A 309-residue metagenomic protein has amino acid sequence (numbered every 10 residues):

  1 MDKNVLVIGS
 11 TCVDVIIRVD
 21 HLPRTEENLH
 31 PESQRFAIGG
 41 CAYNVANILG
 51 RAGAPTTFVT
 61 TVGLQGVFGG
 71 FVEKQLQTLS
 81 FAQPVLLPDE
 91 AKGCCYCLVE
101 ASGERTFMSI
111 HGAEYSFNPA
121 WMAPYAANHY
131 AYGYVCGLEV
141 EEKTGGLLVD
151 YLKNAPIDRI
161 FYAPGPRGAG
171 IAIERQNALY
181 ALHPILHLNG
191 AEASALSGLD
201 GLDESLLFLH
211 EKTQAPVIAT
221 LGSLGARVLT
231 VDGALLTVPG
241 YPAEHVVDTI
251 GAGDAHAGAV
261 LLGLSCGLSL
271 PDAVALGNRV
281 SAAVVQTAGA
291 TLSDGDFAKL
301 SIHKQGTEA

Functional and structural regions predicted by a protein language model:
M1-T11, E73-L87, V99-L236, L268: Ribokinase/PfkB-type carbohydrate-kinase core domain
M1-V5, L202-A309: Conserved phosphate-binding/catalytic region of the ribokinase-like
M1-V59, V67-K74, V246: Glycine-rich phosphate/adenosyl-contacting loop at the front of the ribokinase-like
D14, S194, T291: Nucleotide phosphate-binding site architecture
L49, N189, G253: Short, conserved phosphate/pyrophosphate- and ester-handling motifs at nucleotide-, phospho-/glycolipid
A52, E90-K92, G222: Short, basic and Ser/Thr-rich N-terminal targeting/leader segments
